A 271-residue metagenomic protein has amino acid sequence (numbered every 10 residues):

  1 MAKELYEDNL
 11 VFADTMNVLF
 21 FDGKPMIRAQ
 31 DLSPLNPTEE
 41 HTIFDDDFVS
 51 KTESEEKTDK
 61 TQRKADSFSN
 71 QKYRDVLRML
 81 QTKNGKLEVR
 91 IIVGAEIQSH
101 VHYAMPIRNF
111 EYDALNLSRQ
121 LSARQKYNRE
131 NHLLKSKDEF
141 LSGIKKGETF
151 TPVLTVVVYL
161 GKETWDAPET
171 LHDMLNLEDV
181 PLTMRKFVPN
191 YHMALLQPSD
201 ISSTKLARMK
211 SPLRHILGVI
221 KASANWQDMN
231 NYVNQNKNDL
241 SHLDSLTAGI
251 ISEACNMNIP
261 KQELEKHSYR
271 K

Functional and structural regions predicted by a protein language model:
M1-K271: Elongated, amphipathic alpha-helical interaction scaffolds
